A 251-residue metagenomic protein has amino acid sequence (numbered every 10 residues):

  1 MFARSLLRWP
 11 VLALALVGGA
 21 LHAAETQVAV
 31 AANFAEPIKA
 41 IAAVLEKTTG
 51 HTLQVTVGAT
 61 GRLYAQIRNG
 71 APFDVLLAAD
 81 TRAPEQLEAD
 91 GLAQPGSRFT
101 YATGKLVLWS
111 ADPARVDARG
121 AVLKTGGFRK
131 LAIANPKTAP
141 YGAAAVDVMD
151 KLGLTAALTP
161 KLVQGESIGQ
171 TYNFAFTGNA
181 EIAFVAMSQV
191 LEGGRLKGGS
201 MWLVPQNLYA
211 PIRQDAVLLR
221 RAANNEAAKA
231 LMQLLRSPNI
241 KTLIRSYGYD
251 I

Functional and structural regions predicted by a protein language model:
M1-S5: N-terminal secretory signal peptides that target proteins for export/translocation
R8-G19: Bacterial N-terminal signal peptides
A23-V57, G61-N69, A78-T81, E85-Q94 (+2 more regions): Exported/periplasmic ABC-transporter solute-binding proteins
